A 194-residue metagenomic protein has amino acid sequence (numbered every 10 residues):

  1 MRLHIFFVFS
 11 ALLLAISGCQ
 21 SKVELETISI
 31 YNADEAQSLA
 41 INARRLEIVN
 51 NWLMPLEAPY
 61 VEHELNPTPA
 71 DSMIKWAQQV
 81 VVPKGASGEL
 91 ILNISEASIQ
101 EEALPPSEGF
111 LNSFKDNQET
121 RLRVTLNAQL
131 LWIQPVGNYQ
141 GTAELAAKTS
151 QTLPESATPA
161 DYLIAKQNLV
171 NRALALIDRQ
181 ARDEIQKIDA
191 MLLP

Functional and structural regions predicted by a protein language model:
M1, N93, P106-E119, R179-P194: Extended alpha-helical regions
M1-C19: Sec-dependent bacterial lipoprotein signal peptides
L13-Q37: Bacterial Sec signal peptide processing site at the extreme N-terminus
A40-A103: N-terminal segment of the mature soluble domain
R44-L56, P135-D161: Short acidic, glycine/tyrosine-flanked loop/strand segments centered on an H-E-D-like triad
N66-A70, I74, R121, L163-V170 (+1 more regions): Solvent-exposed, acidic/flexible segments
G88-T142: Surface-exposed short loop/turn segments
A157-P194: C-terminal/domain-edge helix-coil "capping" segments
